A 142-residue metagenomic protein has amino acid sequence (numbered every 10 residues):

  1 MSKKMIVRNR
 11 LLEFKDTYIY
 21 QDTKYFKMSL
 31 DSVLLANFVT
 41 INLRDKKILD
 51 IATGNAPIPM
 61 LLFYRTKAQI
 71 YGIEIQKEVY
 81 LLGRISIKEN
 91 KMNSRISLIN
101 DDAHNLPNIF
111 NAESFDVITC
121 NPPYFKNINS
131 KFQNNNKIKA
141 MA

Functional and structural regions predicted by a protein language model:
S2-L43: Class I SAM-dependent transferase core
D45-A52: Conserved class I S-adenosyl-L-methionine
N55-K67: Conserved SAM-binding loop of SAM-dependent methyltransferases across substrates and taxa, primarily the Class I
Q69-E74: Conserved SAM-binding motif I beta-strand of class I
Y80-L81: Short alpha-helix immediately C-terminal to the canonical SAM-binding loop
R84-F110: S-adenosyl-L-methionine
F115-N121: Short SAM/SAH-binding signature in class I
P122-A142: Mobile active-site "lid"/loop adjacent to the S-adenosyl-L-methionine
